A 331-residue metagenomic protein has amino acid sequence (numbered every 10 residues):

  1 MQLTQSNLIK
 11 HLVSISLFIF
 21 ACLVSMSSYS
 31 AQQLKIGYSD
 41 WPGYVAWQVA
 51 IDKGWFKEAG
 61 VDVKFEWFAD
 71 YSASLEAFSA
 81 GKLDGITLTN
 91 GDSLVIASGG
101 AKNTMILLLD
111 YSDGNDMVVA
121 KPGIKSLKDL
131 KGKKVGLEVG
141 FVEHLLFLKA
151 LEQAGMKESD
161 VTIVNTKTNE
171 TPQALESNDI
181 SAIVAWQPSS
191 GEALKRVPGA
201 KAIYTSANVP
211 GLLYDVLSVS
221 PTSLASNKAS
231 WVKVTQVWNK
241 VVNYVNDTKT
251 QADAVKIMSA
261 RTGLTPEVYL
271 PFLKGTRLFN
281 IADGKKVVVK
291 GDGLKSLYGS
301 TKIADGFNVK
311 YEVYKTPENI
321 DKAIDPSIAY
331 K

Functional and structural regions predicted by a protein language model:
Q2-S16: Bacterial N-terminal signal peptides that target proteins for export
L17-A21: Sec-dependent N-terminal signal peptides of Gram-positive bacterial secreted proteins and lipoproteins
S25-S27: N-terminal signal peptide c-region/cleavage motif recognized by signal peptidases
Q32-A174, S181-P188, I203, G211: Short, glycine-/small- and polar/acidic-enriched structural segments that line small-molecule recognition paths
K64, S72, L270-F279, V288 (+1 more regions): Short linear loop/turn motifs
D84, G91-D92, I163-V164, N169-T262: Pocket-lining segment of extracytoplasmic ligand-binding domains
A225-Y311: Secondary-structure end/capping motifs
Y298-K331: Conserved C-terminal helix/tail region of periplasmic/extracytoplasmic solute-binding proteins
